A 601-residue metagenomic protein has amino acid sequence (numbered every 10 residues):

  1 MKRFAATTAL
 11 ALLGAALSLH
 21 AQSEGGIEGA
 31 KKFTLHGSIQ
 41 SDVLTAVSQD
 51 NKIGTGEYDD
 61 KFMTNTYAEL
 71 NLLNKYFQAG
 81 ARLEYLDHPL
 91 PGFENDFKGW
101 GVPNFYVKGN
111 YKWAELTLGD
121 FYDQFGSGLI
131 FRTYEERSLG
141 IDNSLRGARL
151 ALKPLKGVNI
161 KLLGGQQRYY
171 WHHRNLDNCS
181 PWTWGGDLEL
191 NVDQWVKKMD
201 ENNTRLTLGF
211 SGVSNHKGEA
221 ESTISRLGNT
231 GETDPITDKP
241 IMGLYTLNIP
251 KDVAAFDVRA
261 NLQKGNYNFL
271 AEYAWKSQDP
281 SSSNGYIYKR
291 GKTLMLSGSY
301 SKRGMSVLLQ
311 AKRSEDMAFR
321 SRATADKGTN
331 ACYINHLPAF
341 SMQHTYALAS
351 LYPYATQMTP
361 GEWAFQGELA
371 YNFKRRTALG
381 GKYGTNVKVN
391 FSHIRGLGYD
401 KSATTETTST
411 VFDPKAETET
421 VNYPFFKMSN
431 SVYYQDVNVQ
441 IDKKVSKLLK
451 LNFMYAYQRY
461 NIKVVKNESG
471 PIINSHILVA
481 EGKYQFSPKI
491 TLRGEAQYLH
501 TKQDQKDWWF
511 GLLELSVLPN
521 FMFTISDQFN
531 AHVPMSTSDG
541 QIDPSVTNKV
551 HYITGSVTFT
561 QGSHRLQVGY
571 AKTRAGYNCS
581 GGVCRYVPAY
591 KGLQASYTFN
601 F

Functional and structural regions predicted by a protein language model:
F4-G14: Sec-dependent N-terminal signal peptides
T8, L19-D123, L129-I130, L145-G164 (+21 more regions): Beta-barrel outer-membrane channel/assembly domains of diderm bacteria
Q40, M63, K198-N203, L208-G212 (+1 more regions): Exposed, low-structure sequence patches enriched in small/polar residues
L90, E94-D96, H172-N178, K276-K289: Outer-membrane beta-barrel proteins
G128-R137, N143, Y170: Structural signature for solvent-exposed beta-strand/loop edge elements and short helix-capping sites, enriched
L129-F131, H173-N175, A220-I224, R320-R322: Short acidic, glycine/serine/threonine-rich loops at helix termini
E135-R137, W171-N178, L244-L247: Flexible, glycine/proline-enriched loop segments at strand-loop-helix junctions that form or flank small-ligand binding
H216, E221-I241, T329-Y346: Short, flexible helix-coil linker/hinge segments at the edges of structured domains or between repeats
